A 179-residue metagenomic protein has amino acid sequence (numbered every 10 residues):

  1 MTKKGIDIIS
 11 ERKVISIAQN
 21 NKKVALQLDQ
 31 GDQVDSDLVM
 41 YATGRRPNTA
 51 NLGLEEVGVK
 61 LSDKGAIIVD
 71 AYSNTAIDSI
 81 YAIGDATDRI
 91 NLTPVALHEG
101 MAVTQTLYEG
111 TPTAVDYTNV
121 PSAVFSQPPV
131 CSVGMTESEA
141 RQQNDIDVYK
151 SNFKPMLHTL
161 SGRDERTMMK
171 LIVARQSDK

Functional and structural regions predicted by a protein language model:
M1-K4, I8-S10, I17-Q19: Predominantly flavin-linked oxidoreductase catalytic cores and closely associated redox partners
K3, V14-S16, R45, A86-K179: Mid-to-C-terminal Rossmann-like scaffold of FAD/NAD(P)H-dependent oxidoreductases
I8, Q33-E109: FAD-site-proximal beta/loop scaffold in flavoenzymes
S10-R12, D63, K150: Short loop/edge segments at beta-strand edges and connector loops that shape dinucleotide/nucleotide cofactor-binding
S16, N20, N48-A50: Extended acidic/charged loop-beta regions that coordinate divalent cations and stabilize anionic phosphate/carboxylate
A18-Q33, V39: Conserved beta-strand-loop-beta-strand element in the redox core of flavoprotein oxidoreductases
Q19, L61, V69, V173-R175: Generic beta-strand structural signal
Q19-V24, I77, G162-T167: A short, glycine/Asx- and small/polar-enriched loop/turn that sits immediately N-terminal to a beta-strand
